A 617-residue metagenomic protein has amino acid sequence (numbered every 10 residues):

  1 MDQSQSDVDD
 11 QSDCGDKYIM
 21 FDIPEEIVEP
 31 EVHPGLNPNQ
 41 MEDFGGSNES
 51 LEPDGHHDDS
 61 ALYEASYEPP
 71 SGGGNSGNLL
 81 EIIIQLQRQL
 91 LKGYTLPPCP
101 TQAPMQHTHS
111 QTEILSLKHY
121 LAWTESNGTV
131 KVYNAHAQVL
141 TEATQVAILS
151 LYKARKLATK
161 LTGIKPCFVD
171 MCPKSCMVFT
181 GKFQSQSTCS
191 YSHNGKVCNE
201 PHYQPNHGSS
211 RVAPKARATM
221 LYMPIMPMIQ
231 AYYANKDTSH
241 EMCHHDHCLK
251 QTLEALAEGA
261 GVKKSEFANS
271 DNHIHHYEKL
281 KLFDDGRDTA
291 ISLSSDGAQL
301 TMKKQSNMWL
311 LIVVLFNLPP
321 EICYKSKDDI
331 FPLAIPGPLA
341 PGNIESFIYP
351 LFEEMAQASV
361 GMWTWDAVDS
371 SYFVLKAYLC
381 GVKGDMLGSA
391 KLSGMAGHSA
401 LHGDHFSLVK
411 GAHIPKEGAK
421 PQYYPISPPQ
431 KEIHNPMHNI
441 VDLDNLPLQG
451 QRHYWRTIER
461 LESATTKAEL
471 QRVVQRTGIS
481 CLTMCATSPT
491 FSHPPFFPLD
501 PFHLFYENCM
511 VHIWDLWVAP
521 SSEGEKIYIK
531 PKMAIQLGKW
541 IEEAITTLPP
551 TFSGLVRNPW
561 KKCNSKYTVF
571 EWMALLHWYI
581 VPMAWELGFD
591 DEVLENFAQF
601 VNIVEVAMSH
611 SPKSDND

Functional and structural regions predicted by a protein language model:
G15-D16, E31-V32, G45, C198 (+3 more regions): Charged (Asp/Glu and Lys/Arg) segments that form or flank catalytic channels of large polymer- and nucleotide-handling
F21-D170, V178-T180: N-terminal alpha-helical interaction blocks
C172, C189-Y191, D404-S407: Short cysteine-rich clusters marking metal-coordination/redox-active sites
V178-T180, L300-K303, G337-I344, Y567-V569 (+2 more regions): Conserved, non-catalytic sequence blocks in retroelement Pol enzymes and Pol-derived host proteins
S185-K196: Cysteine-rich micro-motifs
N272-E278, T289-P338, V409, P582 (+1 more regions): Acidic, metal-ligating active-site segments
F316-W363, P415-E417, M608: Compact, glycine/acidic-enriched structural inserts
E592-D617: Alpha-helical bundle/repeat cores within regulatory domains of eukaryotic proteins
